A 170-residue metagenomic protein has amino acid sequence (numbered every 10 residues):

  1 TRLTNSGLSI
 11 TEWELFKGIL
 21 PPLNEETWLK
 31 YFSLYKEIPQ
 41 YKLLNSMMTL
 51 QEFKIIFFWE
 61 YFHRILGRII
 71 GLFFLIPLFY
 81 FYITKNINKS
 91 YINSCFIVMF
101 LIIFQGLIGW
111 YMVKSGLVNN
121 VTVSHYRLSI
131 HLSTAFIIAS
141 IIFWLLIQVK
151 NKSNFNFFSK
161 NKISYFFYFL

Functional and structural regions predicted by a protein language model:
T1-E14, G18, L170: N-terminal signal-anchor transmembrane alpha helix
T1-S9, L107-L128: Interfacial helix-loop-helix junctions of multi-pass membrane proteins
S6, S33-F74: Individual transmembrane alpha-helix segments
T11-P39: Long, glycine/tryptophan/cysteine-rich extracytoplasmic
G18-P22, F53-I65, T122-T134: Short aromatic-rich membrane-water interface segments that cap or initiate transmembrane helices in multi-pass membrane
I70-I76, S133-V149: Hydrophobic cores of alpha-helical transmembrane segments in multi-pass inner/ER membrane proteins, independent
L78-N86, W144-N154: Structural signal for the C-terminal ends of transmembrane alpha-helices and the immediately following loop
K89-M99, N156-L170: Interfacial segments of alpha-helical transmembrane regions
